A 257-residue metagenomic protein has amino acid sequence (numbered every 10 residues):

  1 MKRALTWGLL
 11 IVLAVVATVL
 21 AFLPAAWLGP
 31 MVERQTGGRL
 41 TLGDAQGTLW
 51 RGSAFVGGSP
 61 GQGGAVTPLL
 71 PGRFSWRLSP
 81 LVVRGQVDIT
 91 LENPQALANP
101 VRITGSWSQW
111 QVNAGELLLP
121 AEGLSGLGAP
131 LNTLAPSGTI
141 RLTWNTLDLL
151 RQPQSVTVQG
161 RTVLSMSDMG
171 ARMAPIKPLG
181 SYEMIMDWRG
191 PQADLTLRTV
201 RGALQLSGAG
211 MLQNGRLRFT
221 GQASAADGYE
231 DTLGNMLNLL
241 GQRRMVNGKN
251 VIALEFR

Functional and structural regions predicted by a protein language model:
M1-L10, G29-Q35, A174-R257: Extended terminal
R3-P24: Hydrophobic membrane-insertion alpha-helices, especially the h-region of bacterial N-terminal signal peptides
A25-D44: Alpha-helical transmembrane signal-anchor/signal-peptide segments
L40-T133: N-terminal beta-strand/beta-hairpin edge segment
G64-S75, P94-P100, L127-L147, I176-E183 (+2 more regions): Amphipathic hydrophobic-ligand
R84-L91, W110-E116, P153-T162, D194-R198 (+1 more regions): Short, well-ordered strand-loop elements centered on a beta-strand within folded domains, enriched for acidic residues
N93, W107, D168-G170, R201 (+1 more regions): Transmembrane beta-strands of outer-membrane beta-barrel pores
A96-R172, I176-P178: Non-cytosolic head/periplasmic domains of membrane-anchored proteins
